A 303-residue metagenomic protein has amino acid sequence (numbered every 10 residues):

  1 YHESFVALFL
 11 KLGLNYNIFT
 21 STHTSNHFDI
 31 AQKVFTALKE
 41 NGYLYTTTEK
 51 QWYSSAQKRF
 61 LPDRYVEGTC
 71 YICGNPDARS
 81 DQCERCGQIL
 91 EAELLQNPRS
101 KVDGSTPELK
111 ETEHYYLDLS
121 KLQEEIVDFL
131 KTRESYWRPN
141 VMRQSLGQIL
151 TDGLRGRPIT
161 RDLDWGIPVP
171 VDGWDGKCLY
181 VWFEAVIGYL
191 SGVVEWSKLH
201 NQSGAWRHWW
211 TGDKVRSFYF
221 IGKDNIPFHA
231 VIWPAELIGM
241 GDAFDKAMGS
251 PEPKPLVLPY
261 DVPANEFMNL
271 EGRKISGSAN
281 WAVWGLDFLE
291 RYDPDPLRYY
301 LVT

Functional and structural regions predicted by a protein language model:
Y1-T47, K58-R59, Y71: N-terminal Rossmann-like or analogous alpha/beta NTP/dinucleotide-binding catalytic cores that position adenine
V6, F35-T36, E67, S80 (+3 more regions): Short glycine-/small-residue-rich flexible loop motifs, especially phosphate/cofactor-binding loops
L10, E40-Y43, Q88, K131 (+1 more regions): Generic secondary-structure signature for well-ordered alpha-helical cores
Y16-I18, Y45, D77, L90 (+2 more regions): Residue-level detector of short coil/turn "hinge" positions at structural boundaries
T20-S21, N26-I30, C73, Q96-T303: Structured secondary-structure scaffolds
L38, C83, G272: Conserved S/T- and glycine-rich ATP-binding loop of Class I adenylate-forming
Y43-Y115: Cys/His-rich short segments
